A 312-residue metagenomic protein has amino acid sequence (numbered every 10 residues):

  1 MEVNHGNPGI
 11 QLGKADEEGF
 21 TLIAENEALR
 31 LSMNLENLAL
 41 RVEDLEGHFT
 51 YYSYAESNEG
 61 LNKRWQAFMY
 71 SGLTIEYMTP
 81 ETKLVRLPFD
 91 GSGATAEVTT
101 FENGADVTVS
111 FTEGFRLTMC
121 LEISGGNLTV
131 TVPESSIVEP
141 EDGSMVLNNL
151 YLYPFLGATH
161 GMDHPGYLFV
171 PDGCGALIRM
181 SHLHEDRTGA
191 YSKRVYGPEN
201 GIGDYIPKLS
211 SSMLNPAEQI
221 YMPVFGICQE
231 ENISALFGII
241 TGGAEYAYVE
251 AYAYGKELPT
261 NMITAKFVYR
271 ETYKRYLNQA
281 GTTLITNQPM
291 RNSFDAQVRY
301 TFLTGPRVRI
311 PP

Functional and structural regions predicted by a protein language model:
M1-Q11: Intrinsically disordered, low-structural-confidence terminal and linker regions
V3-N4, L22-P312: Carbohydrate-recognition beta-sandwich/jelly-roll modules in extracellular/periplasmic carbohydrate-active proteins
L12-E17: Short acidic, Pro/Gly- and aromatic-enriched capping/linker segments at domain boundaries
